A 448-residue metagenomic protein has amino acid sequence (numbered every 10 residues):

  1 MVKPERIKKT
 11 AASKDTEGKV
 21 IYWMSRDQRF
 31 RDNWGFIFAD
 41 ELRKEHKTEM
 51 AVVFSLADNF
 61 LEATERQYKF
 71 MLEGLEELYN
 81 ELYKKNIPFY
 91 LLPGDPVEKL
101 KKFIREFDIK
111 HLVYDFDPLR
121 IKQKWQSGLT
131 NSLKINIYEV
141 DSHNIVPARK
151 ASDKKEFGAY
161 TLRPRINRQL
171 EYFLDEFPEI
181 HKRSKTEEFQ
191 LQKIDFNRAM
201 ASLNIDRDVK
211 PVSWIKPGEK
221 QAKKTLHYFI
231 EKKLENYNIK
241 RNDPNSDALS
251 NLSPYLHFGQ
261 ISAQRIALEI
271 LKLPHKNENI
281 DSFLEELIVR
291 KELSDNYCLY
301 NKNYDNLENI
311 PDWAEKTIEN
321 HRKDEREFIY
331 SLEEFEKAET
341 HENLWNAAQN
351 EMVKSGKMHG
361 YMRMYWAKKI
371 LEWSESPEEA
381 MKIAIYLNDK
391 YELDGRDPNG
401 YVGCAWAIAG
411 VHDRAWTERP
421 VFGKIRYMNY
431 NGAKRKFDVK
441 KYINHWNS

Functional and structural regions predicted by a protein language model:
M1-F177, N350, K369-S374, E379 (+1 more regions): Trp/Phe/Arg-rich N-terminal binding region typifying the photolyase-homology
P4-R6, L42-K47, Q67-M71, Q190-F196 (+4 more regions): Short, functional N-terminal and low-complexity linear motifs
T16, A148, K154-I310, F437-S448: Glycine/tryptophan-enriched, flexible segments
R26, D243-K440, W446-N447: Active-site-proximal binding-pocket segments
R31, F70, G74, G218-Q221 (+2 more regions): Soluble or luminal CAZymes and related metallo-dependent hydrolases
G35, G74, L78, A222-F229 (+4 more regions): Alpha-helical packing segments of well-folded alpha/beta enzyme cores
E65, K69, S213-K216, K220 (+1 more regions): Charge-dense, low-complexity intrinsically disordered segments
